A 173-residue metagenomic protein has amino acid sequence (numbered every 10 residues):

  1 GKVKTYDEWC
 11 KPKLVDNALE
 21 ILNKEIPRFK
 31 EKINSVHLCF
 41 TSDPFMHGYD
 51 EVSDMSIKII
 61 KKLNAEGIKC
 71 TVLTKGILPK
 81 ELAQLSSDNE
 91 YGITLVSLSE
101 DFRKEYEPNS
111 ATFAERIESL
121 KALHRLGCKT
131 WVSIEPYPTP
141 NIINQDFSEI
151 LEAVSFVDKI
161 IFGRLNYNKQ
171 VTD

Functional and structural regions predicted by a protein language model:
G1-K13: Canonical Radical SAM [4Fe-4S] cluster-binding loop centered on the CxxxCxxC motif and its immediate flanking residues
N17-D173: Conserved AdoMet/S-adenosylmethionine-binding subsite of the radical SAM
